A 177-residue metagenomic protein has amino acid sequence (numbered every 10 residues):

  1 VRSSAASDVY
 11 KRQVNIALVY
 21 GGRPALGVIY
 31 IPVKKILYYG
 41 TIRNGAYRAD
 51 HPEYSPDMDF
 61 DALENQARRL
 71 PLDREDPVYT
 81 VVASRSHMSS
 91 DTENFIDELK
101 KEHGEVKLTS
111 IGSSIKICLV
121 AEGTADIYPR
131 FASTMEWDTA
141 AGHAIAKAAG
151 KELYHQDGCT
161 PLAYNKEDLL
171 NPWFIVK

Functional and structural regions predicted by a protein language model:
V1-A6, Y10: Single conserved hydrophobic/aromatic residue that forms the stacking wall/gate of nucleotide- or nucleobase-binding
I16-I117, K166-K177: Acidic beta-strand-loop-alpha-helix segment within the catalytic core of divalent metal-dependent phosphate-processing
V81, L119-A121, A140-K147: Hydrophobic residues within well-ordered alpha-helices
R85, A132-T134, Q156-C159: Short secondary-structure boundary segments
S113, F131-A132: Beta->alpha turn/N-cap motifs
E122-I127, K151-E152: Alpha-to-beta junction loops
W137: Acidic donor-binding loop at a coil-to-helix junction in glycosyltransferase catalytic cores that engages
K151-E167: Acidic, metal-binding active-site segment of PIN/NYN-like and related structure-specific nucleases
